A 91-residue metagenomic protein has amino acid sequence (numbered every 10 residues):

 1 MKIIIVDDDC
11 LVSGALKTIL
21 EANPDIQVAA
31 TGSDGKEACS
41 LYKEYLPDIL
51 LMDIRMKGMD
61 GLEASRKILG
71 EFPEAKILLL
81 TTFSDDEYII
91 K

Functional and structural regions predicted by a protein language model:
M1-V12, L16, L20: Conserved acidic segment of CheY-like receiver
V6-D7, G32, L50: Conserved sequence signature across two-component system core domains
D8, L80-S84: Conserved active-site segment of CheY-like receiver
V12-S13, K57, T81: The feature encodes the CheY-like receiver
D25-S33, L41: Short hydrophobic/Thr-rich beta-strand motif most characteristic of the beta2 strand and flanking loop of CheY-like
D34-E37, D60-E63: Acidic catalytic/metal-coordinating carboxylates
Y45-L51: Active-site beta3 strand of CheY-like receiver
E63, K67, S84-K91: Alpha4 helix (beta4-alpha4-beta5 surface) of REC/receiver domains from two-component response regulators
